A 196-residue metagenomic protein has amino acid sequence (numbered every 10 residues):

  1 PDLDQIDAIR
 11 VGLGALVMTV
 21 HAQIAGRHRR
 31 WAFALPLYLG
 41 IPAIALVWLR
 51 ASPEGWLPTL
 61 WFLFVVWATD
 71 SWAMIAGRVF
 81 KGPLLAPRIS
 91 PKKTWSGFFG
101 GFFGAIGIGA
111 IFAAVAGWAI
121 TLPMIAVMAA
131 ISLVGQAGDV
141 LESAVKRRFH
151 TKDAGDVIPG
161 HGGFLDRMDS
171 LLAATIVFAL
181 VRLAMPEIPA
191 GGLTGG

Functional and structural regions predicted by a protein language model:
P1-A130: Membrane-embedded alpha-helical bundles of polytopic integral membrane proteins
A32-G40, L141-V145, T175-F178: A short, terminal or domain-edge coil/loop segment
V66-G82, W95, F99, L133-T175: Acidic (Asp/Glu-rich) catalytic motifs at the cytosolic membrane interface
P87, H150-T151, D169, V181-P186: Short alpha-helical linear motifs
P91, W118, G160, L171 (+1 more regions): Juxtamembrane helix-loop transition sites at the ends of transmembrane segments in multi-pass membrane proteins
A105-I106, S170, A174, L183: Hydrophobic transmembrane alpha-helices of multi-pass small-molecule transporters
I108, F112, I176-V181: Hydrophobic alpha-helical transmembrane segments that constitute the membrane-spanning cores of multi-pass membrane
L180-G196: Juxtamembrane boundary at the C-terminal end of a transmembrane helix
